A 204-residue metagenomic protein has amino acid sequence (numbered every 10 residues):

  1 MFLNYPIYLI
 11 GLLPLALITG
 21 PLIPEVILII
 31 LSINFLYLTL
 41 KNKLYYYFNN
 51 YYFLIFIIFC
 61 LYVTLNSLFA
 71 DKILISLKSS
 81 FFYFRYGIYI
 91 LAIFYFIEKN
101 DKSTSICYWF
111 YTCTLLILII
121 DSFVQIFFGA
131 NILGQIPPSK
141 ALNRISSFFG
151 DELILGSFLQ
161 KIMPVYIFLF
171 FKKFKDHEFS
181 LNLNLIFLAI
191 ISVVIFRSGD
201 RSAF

Functional and structural regions predicted by a protein language model:
M1-K78, Y95-T112, L169-N182: Transmembrane signal-anchor hairpin modules in multi-pass inner-membrane enzymes, especially those that act on
L13, T64, I88, S105-I136 (+2 more regions): Alpha-helical transmembrane segments of multi-pass inner-membrane proteins
I18, I75, N143-F149: Aromatic- and kink-enriched transmembrane "portal" helix at the membrane-lumen/periplasm boundary that abuts
L22, V63, S79-Y83, F148 (+1 more regions): Hydrophobic transmembrane-helix microenvironments that flank and shape a buried ionizable site
E25-I30, S79-R85, D151-S157: Alpha-helical transmembrane segments of polytopic membrane proteins
Y37-T39, S79, R85-G87, P137-P138: Short, surface-exposed linear patches
Y89-I93: Hydrophobic transmembrane alpha-helices of secondary-active transporters and Na+-translocating membrane complexes
